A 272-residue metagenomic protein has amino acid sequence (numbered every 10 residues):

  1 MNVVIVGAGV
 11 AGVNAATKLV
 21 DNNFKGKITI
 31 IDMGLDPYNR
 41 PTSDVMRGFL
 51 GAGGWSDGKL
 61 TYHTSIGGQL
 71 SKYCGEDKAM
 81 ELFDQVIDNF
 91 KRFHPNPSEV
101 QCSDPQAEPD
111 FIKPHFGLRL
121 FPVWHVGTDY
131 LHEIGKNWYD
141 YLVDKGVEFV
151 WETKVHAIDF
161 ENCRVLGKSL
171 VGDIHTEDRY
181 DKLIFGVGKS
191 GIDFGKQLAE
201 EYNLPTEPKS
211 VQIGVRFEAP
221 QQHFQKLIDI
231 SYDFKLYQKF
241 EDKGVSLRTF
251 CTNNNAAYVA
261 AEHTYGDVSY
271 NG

Functional and structural regions predicted by a protein language model:
M1-T64, D104-G272: Residues forming the flavin
I66-G67, S71-V126: Rossmann-like flavin
